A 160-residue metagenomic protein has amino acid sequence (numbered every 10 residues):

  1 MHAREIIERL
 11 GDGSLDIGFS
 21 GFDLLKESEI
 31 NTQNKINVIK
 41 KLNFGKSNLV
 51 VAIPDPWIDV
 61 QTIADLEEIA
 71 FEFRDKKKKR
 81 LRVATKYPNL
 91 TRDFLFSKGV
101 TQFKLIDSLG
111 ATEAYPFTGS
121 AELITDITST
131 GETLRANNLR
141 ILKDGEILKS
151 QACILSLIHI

Functional and structural regions predicted by a protein language model:
M1-E8, K104-P116: Short helix-initiation/N-cap motifs at beta->coil->alpha
D12-F19, D23-L42: Glycine/small-residue-rich loop that forms an oxyanion/phosphate-binding "nest" at active or ligand-binding sites
S14-D16, K78-R82, F103: Short active-site oxyanion
D16-G21, E122-T128: Paired acidic/hydrophobic, glycine-rich loop segments that form the ligand-binding mouth/hinge of periplasmic-binding
S28-K40, T133-L148: Ligand-binding "clamshell"
N34-R92: A conserved helix-loop-strand patch within extracytoplasmic ligand-binding domains of the periplasmic binding
D65-I69, P88, Q102-T112: Active-site glycine-rich loop that binds ribose-phosphate moieties when present
I158-I160: Conserved small/polar residues in nucleotide/adenosyl-binding loops
